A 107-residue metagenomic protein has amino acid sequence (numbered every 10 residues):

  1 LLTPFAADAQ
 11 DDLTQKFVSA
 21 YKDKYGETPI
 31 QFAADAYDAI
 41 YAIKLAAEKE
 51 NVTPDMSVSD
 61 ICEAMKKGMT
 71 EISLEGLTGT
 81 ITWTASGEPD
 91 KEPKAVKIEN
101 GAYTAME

Functional and structural regions predicted by a protein language model:
L1-E107: Extracytosolic ligand-binding ectodomains
